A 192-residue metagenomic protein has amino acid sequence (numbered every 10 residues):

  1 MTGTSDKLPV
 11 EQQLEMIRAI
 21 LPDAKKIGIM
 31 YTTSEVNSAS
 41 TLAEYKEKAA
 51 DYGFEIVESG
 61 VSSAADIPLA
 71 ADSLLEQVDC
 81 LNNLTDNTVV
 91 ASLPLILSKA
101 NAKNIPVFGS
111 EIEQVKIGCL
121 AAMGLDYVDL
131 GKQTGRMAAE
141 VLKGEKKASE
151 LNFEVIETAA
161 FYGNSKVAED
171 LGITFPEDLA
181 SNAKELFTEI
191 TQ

Functional and structural regions predicted by a protein language model:
M1-M16, I117-K132: Short beta-strand elements at the ligand-binding edges of bilobed clamshell
T2, V57, P106-G109: Structural detector of well-ordered beta-strand residues that form the stable sheet scaffold of enzyme domains
T2-A49, F153-V167: An alpha-beta-alpha
I27-M30, V78-V90, V107-S110: Periplasmic-binding protein-like
K48-A64: Short beta-strand elements in bilobed, periplasmic/extracellular small-molecule ligand-binding domains
P68-D79: Short, well-structured alpha-helical segments in soluble
I96-G118: Venus flytrap/periplasmic-binding-protein-like
E140-Q192: Hinge/cleft segment of the Venus flytrap/periplasmic-binding protein
